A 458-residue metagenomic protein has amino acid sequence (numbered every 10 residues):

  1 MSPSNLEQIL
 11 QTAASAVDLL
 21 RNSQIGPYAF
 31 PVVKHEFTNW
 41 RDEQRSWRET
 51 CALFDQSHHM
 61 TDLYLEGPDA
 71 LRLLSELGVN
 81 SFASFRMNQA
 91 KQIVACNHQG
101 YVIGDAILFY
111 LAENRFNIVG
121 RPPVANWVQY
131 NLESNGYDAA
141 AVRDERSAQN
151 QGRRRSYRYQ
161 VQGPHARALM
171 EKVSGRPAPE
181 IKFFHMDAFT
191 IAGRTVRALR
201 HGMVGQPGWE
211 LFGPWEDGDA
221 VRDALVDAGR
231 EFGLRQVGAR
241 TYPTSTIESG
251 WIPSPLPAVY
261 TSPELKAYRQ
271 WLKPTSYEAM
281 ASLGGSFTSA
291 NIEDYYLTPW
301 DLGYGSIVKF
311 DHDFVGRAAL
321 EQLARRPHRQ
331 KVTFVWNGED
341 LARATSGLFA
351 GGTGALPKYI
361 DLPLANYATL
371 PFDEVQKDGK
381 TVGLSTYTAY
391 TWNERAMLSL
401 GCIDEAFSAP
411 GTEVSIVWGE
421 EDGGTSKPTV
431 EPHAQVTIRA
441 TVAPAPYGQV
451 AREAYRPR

Functional and structural regions predicted by a protein language model:
M1-H35, A112-R458: Conserved, structured C-terminal
M1-Q92, C96, Y101-I103, K331: Acidic, proline/glycine-enriched N-terminal capping motif
L65, A106, V119-P122: Glycine-rich, histidine-containing beta strand-loop boundary motifs that form or position
I103-A106, A440-V442: Short beta-strand and beta-hairpin "edge-sheet" elements
